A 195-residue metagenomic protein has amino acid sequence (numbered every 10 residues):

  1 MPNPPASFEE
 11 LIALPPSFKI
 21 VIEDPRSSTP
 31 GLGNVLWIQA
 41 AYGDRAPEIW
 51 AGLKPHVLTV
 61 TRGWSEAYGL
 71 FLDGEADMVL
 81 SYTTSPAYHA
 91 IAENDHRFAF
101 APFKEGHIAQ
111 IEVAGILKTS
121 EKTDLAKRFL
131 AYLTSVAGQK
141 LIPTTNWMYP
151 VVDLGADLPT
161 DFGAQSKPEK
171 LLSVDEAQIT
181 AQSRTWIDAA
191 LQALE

Functional and structural regions predicted by a protein language model:
M1, Q39, Q110-K122, L141-T144: A bilobed periplasmic-binding-protein/Venus flytrap-type ligand-binding module shared by bacterial periplasmic
M1-M78, H89: Extracytoplasmic ligand-binding site segments that recognize negatively charged/polar headgroups
M1-P2, R26-T29, T84-A87, E105-I108 (+3 more regions): Solvent-exposed loop/turn segments at secondary-structure junctions within structured extracellular/periplasmic domains
F18-S27, Y132-L154: Periplasmic-binding protein-like
W50-K54, V60-T61, S65, E93-K118 (+1 more regions): Periplasmic-binding protein-like
L72, A76-R97, N146: A ligand-binding cleft/hinge motif common to bilobed small-molecule-binding domains
F129: Substrate/cofactor-recognition hotspot
Q139-E195: C-terminal capping/gating helix-and-loop segments adjacent to ligand/active sites or protein-protein/ligand interfaces
